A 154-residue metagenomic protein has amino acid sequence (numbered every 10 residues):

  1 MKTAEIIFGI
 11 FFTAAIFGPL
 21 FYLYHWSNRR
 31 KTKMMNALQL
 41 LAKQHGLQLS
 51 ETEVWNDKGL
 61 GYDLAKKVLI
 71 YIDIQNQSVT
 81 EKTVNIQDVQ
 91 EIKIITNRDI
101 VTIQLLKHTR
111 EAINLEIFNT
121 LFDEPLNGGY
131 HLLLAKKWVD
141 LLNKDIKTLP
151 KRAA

Functional and structural regions predicted by a protein language model:
M1-A4, S50-W55, T96-K107: Phosphate-binding glycine-rich loops and adjacent basic patches that engage nucleotide phosphates, nucleic-acid
K2, K31-K33, K43, K58 (+7 more regions): Context-gated lysine
T3-K67: Anionic N-terminal interaction surfaces
G61, L69-Y71, T102-L106: Short, hydrophobic/aromatic-rich beta-strand segments within well-structured domains
K66-I100: Phosphoinositide-binding peripheral membrane targeting modules
I92-A154: Acidic, Ser/Thr- and proline-rich intrinsically disordered linker/docking segments of eukaryotic scaffolds
